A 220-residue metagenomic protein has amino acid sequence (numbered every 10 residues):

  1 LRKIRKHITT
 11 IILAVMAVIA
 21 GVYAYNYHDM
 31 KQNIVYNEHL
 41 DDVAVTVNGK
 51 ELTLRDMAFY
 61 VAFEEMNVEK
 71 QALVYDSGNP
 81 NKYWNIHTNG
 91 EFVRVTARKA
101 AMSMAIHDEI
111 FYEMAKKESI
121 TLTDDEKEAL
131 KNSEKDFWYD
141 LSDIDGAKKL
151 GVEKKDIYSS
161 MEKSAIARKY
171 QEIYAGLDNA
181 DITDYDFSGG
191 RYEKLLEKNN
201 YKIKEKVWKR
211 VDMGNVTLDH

Functional and structural regions predicted by a protein language model:
L1-V93, G190-H220: Short, low-structural-confidence N-terminal segments
A20-Y23, M104, S119-I120: Alpha-helical transmembrane segments
V35, A100-A101, S133: A generic secondary-structure micro-motif detector that highlights 1-2 residue hydrophobic/ambivalent hotspots embedded
M66-A97, K116-G190: Charged, solvent-exposed helices and adjacent loops that form client-binding or oligomerization surfaces
S103-K116: Active-site SXXK
